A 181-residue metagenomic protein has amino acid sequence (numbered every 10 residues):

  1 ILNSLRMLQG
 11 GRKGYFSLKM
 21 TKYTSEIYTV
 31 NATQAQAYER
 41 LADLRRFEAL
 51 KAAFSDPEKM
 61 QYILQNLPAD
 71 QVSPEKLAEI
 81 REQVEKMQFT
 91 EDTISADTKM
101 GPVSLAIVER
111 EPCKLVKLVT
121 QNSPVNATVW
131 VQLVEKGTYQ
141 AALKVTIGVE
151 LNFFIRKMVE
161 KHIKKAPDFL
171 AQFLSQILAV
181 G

Functional and structural regions predicted by a protein language model:
I1-K19: N-terminal amphipathic/basic-hydrophobic helices that include classical n-h-c signal peptides and signal-anchor
L18-Q88: Hydrophobic ligand-binding cavity/cleft-lining segments
Y23-S25, M100-L105, V125-W130: Short, surface-exposed coil-to-beta transition loops
A37-L41, F47, I107, L118 (+1 more regions): Hydrophobic pocket/interface hotspot
Q61-Q121, V180: Glycine-rich portal/gate segments that line the openings of hydrophobic small-molecule binding cavities
K117-D168, Q172: Beta-strand/loop substructures that line and gate deep hydrophobic ligand-binding cavities in soluble
Q172-G181: Flexible helix-coil linker/hinge segments at domain or subdomain boundaries
